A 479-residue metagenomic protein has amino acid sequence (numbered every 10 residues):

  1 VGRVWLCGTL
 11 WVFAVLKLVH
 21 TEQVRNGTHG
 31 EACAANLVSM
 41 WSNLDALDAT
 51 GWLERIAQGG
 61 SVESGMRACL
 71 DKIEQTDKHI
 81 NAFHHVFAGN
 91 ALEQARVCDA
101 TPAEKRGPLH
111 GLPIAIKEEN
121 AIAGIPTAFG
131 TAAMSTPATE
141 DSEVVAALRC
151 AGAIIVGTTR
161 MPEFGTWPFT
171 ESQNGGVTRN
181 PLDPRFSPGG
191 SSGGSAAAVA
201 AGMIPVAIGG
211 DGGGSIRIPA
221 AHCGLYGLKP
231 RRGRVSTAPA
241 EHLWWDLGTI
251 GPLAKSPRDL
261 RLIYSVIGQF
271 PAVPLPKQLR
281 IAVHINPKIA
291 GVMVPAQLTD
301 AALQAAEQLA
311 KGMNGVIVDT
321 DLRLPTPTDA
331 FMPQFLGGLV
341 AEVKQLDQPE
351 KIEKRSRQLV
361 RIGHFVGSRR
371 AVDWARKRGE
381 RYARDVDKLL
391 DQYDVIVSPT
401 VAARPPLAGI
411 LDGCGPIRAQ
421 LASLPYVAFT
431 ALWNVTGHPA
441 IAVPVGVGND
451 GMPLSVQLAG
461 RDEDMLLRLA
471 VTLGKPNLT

Functional and structural regions predicted by a protein language model:
V4-L16, H20-T21, N26-G27, E31-F87 (+1 more regions): An N-terminal boundary/leader segment
N43, L109-F129, Q278-H284, Q334-D387 (+2 more regions): Short helix-loop capping/hinge segments that flank enzyme active sites or metal/cofactor-binding pockets
L44-D48, L53, G111-I114, A123 (+2 more regions): Gly/Ser-rich, acidic/histidine-flanked active-site/gating loops
A49-A57, V145, I285, I289 (+2 more regions): Serine-dependent amide/ester hydrolase catalytic core
W52, I56-A133: N-terminal, positively charged, Ser/Thr/Ala/Gly-biased leader segments that form transit/presequence-like amphipathic
G60-R67, R96-D99, S142, A296-D321 (+2 more regions): Acyltransferase
Q75, A201, P205-I289, L303-Q308 (+4 more regions): Structural helix-boundary/capping segments
L109-L247, H284-N286, T400-A419: Short glycine/serine-rich loop/turn segments
